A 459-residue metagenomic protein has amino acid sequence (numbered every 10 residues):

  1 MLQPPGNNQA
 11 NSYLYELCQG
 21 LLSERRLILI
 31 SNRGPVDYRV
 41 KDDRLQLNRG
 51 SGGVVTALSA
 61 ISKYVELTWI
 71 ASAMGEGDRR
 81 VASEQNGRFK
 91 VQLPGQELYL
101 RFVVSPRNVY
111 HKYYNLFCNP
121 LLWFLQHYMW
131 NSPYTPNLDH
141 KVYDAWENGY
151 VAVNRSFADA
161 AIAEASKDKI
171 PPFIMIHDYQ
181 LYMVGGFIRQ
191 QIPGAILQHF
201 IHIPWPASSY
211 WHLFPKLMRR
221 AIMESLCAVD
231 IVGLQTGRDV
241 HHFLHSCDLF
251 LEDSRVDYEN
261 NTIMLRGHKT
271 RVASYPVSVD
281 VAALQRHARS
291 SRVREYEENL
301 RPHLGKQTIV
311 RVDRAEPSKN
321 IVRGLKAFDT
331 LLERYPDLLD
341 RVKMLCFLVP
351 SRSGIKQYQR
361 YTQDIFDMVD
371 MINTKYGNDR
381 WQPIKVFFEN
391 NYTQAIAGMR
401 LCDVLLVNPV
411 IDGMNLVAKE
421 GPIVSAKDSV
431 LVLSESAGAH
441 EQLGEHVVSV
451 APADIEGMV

Functional and structural regions predicted by a protein language model:
M1-V459: Catalytic cores of carbohydrate-active enzymes across secretory and cytosolic contexts
